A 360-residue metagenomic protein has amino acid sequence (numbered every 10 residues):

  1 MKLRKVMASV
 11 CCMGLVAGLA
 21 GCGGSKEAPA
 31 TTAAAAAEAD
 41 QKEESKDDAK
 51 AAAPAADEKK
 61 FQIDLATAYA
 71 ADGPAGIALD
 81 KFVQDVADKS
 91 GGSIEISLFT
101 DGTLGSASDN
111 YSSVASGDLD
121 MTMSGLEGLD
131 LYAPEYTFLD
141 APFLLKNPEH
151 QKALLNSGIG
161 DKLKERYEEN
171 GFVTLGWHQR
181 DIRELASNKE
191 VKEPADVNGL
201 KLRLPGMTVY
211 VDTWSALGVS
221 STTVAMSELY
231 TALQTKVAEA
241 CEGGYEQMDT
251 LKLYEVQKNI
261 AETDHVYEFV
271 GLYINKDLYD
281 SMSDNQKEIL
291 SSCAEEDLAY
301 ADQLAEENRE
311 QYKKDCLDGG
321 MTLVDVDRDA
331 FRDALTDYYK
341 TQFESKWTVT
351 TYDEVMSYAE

Functional and structural regions predicted by a protein language model:
M1-Q62, E360: Short, low-complexity disordered leader/linker segments with a strong preference for bacterial N-terminal type II
G23-P29, K50-E149, I159, E168-E360: N-terminal secretory/targeting leader peptides
A153-E165: Signature of the catalytic double-stranded beta-helix
